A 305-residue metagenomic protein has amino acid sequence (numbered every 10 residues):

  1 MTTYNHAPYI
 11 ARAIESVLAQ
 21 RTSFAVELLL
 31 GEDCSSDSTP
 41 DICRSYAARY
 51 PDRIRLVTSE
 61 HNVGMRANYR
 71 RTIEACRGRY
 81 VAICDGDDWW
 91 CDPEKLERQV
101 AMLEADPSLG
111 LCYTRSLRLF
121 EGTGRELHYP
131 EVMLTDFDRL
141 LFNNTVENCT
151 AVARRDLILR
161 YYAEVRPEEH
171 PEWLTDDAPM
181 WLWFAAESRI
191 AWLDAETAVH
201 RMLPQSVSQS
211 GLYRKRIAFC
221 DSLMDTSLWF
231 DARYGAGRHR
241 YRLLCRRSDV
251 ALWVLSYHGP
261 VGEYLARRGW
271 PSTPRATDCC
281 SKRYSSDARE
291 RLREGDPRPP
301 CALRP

Functional and structural regions predicted by a protein language model:
Y9-A11, D37-Y46, A67: Acidic helix N-cap motif at the loop->helix transition within catalytic regions of sugar-transfer enzymes
E15-A25: Short, acidic, metal-binding catalytic loop of nucleotide-sugar glycosyltransferases
E32-D41, H61, D85: A conserved acidic beta->alpha catalytic loop
S59-C76, R98: Glycine-rich, basic loop-to-helix element that forms the pyrophosphate-binding segment of sugar-nucleotide handling
V81: Short aromatic/hydrophobic "clamp" motif used to bind/position activated sugar donors
E94-E126: Conserved donor NDP-sugar-binding/catalytic core segment of glycosyltransferases
T114, H128-R214, F219: Conserved nucleotide-sugar donor-binding catalytic segment
L228-R233, H239-R240, L244-P305: Membrane-interface aromatic/basic loop that binds lipid-linked glycans or pyrophosphate carriers, typified by
